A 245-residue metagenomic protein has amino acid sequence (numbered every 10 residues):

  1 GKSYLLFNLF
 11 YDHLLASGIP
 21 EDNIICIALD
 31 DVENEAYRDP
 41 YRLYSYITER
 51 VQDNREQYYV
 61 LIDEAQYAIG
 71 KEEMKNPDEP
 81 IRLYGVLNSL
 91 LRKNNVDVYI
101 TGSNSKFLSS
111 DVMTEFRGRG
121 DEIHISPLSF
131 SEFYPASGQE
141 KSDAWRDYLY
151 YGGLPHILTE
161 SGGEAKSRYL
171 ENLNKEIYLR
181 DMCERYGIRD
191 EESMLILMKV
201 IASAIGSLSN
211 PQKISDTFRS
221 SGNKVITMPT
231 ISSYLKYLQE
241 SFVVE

Functional and structural regions predicted by a protein language model:
L5-L9: Hydrophobic positions on the alpha1 helix immediately C-terminal to the Walker A/P-loop
Y11-N23: Post-Walker A helix-loop "phosphate-sensing" segment adjacent to the P-loop in P-loop NTPases
I25-E56, I81: Short glycine-rich substrate-engagement loop in P-loop NTPases that contacts/grips substrate
L61-I62, S89, D97-S103, H124: Structural recognition of the conserved hydrophobic beta-strand(s) that form the central parallel beta-sheet of P-loop
Q66-Y99: Conserved Walker B catalytic segment
S105-D121, A136-G138: Short regulatory helix/loop adjacent to the ATP-binding pocket of P-loop NTPases
E122-E160: Amphipathic alpha-helical segments of the small helical/lid subdomains adjacent to P-loop NTPase cores
G163, S167-E245: Accessory nucleic acid-recognition modules appended to NTPase machines
